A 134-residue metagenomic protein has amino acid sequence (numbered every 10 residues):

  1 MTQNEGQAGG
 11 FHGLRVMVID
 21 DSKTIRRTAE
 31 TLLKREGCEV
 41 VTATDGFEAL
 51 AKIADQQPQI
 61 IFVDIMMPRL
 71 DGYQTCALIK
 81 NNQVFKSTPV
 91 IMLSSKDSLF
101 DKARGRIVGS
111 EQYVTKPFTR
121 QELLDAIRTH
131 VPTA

Functional and structural regions predicted by a protein language model:
M1-R15, Q121-A134: Non-catalytic signal-transmission and effector/linker regions of two-component phosphorelay proteins
R27-R35: Charged docking surfaces used in two-component/phosphorelay signaling
G37-T44, K52, V114: Short hydrophobic/Thr-rich beta-strand motif most characteristic of the beta2 strand and flanking loop of CheY-like
Q56-F62: Active-site beta3 strand of CheY-like receiver
M67: Receiver (REC) domain active-site loop signature in two-component systems and cognate sites in sensor histidine kinases
